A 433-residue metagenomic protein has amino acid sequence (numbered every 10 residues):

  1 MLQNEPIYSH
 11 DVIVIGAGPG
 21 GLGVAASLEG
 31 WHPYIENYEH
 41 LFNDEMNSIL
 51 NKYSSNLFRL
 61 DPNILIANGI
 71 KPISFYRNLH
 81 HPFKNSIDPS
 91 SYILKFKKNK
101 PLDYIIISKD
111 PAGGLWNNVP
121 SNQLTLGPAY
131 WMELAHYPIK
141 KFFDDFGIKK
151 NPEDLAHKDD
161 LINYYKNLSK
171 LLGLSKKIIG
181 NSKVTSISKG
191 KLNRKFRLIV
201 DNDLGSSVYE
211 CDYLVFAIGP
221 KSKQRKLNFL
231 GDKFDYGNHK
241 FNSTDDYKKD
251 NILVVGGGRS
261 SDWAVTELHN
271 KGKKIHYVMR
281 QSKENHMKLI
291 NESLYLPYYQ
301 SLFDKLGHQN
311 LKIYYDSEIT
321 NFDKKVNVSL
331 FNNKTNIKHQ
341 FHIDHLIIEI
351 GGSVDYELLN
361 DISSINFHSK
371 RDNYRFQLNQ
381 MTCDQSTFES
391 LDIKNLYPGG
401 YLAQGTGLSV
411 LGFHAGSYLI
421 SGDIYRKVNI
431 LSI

Functional and structural regions predicted by a protein language model:
I7-L41, L57-I105, L253-N270: N-terminal Rossmann-like FAD-binding beta1-loop-alpha1 element of flavoenzymes
V12-I15, L198, S207-S222, L253-V255 (+2 more regions): Short hydrophobic core segments
A17-P19, D392-I433: A conserved FAD-binding loop/helix module that cradles the flavin
H40-F83, K95-Y164, S282, N291: Glycine-rich active-site loop/strand segments that organize a redox cofactor
H157, F216-K271, I275, K370-S386: Glycine-rich dinucleotide-binding loop and its adjacent helix/turn
I178-F196, Y314-N327: A conserved short coil-to-beta-strand element within the FAD-binding core of flavoproteins
K233-K248, E349-L408: FAD-site-proximal beta/loop scaffold in flavoenzymes
G272-N373: A Rossmann-like FAD-binding core segment of flavoenzymes
